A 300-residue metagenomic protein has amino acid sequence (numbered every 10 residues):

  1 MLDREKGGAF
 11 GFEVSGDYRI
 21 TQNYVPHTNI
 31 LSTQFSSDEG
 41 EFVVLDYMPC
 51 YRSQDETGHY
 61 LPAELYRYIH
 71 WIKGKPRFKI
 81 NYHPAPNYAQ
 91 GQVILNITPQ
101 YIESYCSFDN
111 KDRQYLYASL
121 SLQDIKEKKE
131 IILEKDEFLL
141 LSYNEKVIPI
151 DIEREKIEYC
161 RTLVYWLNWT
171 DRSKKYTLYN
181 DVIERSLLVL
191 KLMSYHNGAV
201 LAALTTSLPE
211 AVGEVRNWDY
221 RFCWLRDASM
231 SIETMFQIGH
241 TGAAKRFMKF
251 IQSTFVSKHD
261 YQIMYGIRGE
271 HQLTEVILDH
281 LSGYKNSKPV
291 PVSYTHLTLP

Functional and structural regions predicted by a protein language model:
M1-L297: Acidic, mature catalytic/reactive cores of soluble proteins
